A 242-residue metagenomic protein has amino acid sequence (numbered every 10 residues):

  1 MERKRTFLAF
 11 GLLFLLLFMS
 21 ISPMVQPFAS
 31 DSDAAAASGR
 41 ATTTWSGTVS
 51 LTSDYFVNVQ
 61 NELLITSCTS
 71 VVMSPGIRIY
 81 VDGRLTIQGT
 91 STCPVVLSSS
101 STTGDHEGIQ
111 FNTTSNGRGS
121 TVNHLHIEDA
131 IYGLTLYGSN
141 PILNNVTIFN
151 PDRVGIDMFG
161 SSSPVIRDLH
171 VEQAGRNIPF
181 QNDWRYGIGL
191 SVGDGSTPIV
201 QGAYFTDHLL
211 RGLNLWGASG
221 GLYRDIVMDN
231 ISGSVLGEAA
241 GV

Functional and structural regions predicted by a protein language model:
M1-A34: Secretory targeting signatures
S22-V242: Beta-strand/loop edge motif enriched in small/polar residues
